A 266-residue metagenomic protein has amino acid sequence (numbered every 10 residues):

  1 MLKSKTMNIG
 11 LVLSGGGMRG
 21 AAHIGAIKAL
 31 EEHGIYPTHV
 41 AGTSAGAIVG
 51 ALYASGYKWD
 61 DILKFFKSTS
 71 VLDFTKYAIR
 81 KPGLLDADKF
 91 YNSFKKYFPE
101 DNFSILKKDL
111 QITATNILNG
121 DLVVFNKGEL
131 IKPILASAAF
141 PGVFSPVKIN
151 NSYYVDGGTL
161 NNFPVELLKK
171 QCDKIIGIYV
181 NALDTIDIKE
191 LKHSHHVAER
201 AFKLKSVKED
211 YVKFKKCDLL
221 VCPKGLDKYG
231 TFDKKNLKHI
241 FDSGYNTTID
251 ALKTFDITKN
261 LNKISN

Functional and structural regions predicted by a protein language model:
M1-T43, A51-N266: Patatin-like phospholipase
